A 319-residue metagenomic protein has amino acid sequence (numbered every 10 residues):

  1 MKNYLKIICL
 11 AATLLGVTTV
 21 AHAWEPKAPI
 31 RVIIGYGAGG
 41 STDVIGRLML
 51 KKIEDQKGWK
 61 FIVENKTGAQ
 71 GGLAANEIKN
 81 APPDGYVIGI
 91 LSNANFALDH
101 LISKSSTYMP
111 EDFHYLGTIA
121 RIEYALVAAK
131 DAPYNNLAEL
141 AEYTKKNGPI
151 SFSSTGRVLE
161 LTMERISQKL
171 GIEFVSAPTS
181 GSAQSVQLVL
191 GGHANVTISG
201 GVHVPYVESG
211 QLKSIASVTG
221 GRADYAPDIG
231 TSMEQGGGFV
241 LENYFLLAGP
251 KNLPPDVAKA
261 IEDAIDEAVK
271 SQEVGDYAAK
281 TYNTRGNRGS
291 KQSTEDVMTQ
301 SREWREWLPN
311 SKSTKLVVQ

Functional and structural regions predicted by a protein language model:
M1-C9: Bacterial N-terminal signal peptides that target proteins for export
I8-V17: Bacterial N-terminal signal peptides
V17-A23: Sec/Tat signal peptide C-region and signal peptidase I cleavage site
A23-D112, G148, V158-L159, L170-I198 (+3 more regions): N-terminal (or domain-start) structured segment
W24-K27, E77-Y86, H100-Q184, S232 (+1 more regions): Hinge/capping helix and adjacent helix->loop/strand transition within the periplasmic-binding protein
K27-P29, K169, F174, D256-Q319: An extracytoplasmic/periplasmic, membrane-proximal ligand-sensing/linker region
S41-I45, M49, Q70, A74 (+10 more regions): Stable alpha-helical elements in mature extracytoplasmic
R121, H203-V269, T281, T299 (+1 more regions): C-terminal lobe and pocket-closing loops of periplasmic/extracytoplasmic Venus-flytrap solute-binding proteins
